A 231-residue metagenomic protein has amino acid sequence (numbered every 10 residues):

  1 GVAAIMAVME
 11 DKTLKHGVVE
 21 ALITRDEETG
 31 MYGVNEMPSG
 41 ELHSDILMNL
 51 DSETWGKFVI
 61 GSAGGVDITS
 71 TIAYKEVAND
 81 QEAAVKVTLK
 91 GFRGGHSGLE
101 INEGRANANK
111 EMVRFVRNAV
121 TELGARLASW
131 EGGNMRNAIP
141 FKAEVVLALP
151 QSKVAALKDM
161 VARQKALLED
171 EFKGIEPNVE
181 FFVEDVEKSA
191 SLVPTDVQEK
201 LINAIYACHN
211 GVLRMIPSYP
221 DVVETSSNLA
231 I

Functional and structural regions predicted by a protein language model:
G1-E28, V85-L89, H96-L99, E103-A119 (+1 more regions): Alpha-helical metal-binding/catalytic segments enriched in His/Glu/Asp
V2-K75, A128, I216, P220 (+2 more regions): Acidic/histidine-rich catalytic neighborhood of metal-dependent amide-processing enzymes
E28-M31, G56-K57, G95-S97, N134-N137 (+2 more regions): Flexible loop/turn segments at secondary-structure boundaries
M37-G40, G64-G65, G104-N107, A162-A166: Short, solvent-exposed amphipathic alpha-helical segments in soluble enzyme and RNA/protein-processing domains
L47, A84-K86, V183: Conserved beta-strand scaffold positions in the cores of enzyme catalytic domains, especially in NTP/NDP-utilizing
I68-T71, A83-G91: Short amphipathic
E76-A84, A138-P140: Flexible, low-complexity linker/loop segments at domain and module junctions
N109-I231: Metal-dependent amide/peptide-bond hydrolase catalytic core, centered on the "pita-bread" metallohydrolase fold
